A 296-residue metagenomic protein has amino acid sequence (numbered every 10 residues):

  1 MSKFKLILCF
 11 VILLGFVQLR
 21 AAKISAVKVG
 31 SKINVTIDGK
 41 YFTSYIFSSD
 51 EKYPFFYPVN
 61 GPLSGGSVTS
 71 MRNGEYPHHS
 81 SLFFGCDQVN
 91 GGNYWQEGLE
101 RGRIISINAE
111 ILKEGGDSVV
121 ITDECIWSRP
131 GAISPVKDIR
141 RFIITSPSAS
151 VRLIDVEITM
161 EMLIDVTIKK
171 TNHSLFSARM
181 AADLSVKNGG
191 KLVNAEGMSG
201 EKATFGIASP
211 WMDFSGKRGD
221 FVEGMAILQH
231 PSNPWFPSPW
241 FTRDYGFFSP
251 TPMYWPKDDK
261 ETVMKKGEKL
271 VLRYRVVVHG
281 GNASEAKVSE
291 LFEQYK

Functional and structural regions predicted by a protein language model:
M1-K23: Bacterial Sec-dependent N-terminal signal peptides
A21-P77, G281-A283, S289: Beta-strand-rich N-terminal accessory domains
I37-K40, E110-V119, S146-S150, K217-V222 (+2 more regions): A short, structured loop/turn motif at beta-sheet edges
S48-E51, F55-P58, P147-L192: Acidic (Asp/Glu-rich), glycine- and aromatic
S80-S150: Extended, loop-rich substrate-binding clefts of extracytoplasmic carbohydrate-active enzymes
C125-R129, F142-S146, M160-I164, M180-L184 (+1 more regions): Beta-strand elements of well-folded, non-transmembrane domains
D165, N172-P237: Active-site/ligand-binding surface loops and adjacent short beta/alpha elements that line catalytic pockets across
A226-K296: Beta-strand-rich recognition/accessory modules
